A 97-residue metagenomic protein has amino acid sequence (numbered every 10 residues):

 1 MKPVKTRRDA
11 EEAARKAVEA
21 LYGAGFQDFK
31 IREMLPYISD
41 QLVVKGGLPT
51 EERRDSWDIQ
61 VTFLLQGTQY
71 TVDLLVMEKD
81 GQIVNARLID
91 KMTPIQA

Functional and structural regions predicted by a protein language model:
M1-K45: Short, non-transmembrane alpha-helical segments in secretory-pathway proteins
A10, A14, V18, I59-V61 (+2 more regions): Hydrophobic aliphatic residue packing
F29-K79: Exposed beta-strand-loop-beta-strand "reactive/processing" segments of non-cytosolic proteins
T68-A97: A short, surface-exposed interaction/processing loop segment used at functional sites
